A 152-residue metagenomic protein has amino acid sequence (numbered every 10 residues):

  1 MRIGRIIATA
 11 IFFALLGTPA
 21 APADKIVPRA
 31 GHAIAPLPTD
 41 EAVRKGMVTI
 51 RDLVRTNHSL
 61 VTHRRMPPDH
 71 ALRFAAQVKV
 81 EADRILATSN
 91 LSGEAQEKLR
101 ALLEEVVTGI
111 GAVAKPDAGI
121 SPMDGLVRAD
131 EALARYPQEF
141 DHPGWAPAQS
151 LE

Functional and structural regions predicted by a protein language model:
M1-A8: Bacterial N-terminal signal peptides that target proteins for export
A8-L16: Bacterial N-terminal signal peptides
P22-D69, A148: Immediate post-signal-peptide N-terminus of mature secreted/exported proteins
A33, G111-E152: C-terminal amphipathic alpha-helix
G46-L53, F74-Q77, E81, L102-G109 (+1 more regions): Amphipathic, well-ordered alpha-helical segments in soluble domains
N57-H70, S89-A95, V113-D117: Amphipathic alpha-helical segments
P68-A76, Q96-E104, M123-E131: Short, charged, amphipathic alpha-helical segments
E81-R100: Short, solvent-exposed, charged loop/turn and helix-capping segments that join or cap alpha-helices on peripheral
